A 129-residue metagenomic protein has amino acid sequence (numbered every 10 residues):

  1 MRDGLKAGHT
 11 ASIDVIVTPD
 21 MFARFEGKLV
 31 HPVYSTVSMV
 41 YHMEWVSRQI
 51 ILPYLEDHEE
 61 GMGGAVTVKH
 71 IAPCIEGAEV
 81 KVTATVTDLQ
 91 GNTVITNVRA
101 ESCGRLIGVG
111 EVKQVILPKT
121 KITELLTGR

Functional and structural regions predicted by a protein language model:
M1-S35: Catalytic strand-loop segment that frames the active site of acyl-thioester-processing enzymes
H9-I13, M39, M62-V66, A78-V82 (+2 more regions): A generic structural signal for short beta-strands and their flanking turns/coil linkers
D14-T18, K69, E111-V115: Generic structural detector for well-ordered beta-strands
S47-K81: Hydrophobic beta-strand-centered segment that forms part of the acyl-chain substrate-binding groove
V86-R129: HotDog/MaoC-like acyl-thioester-processing domains
